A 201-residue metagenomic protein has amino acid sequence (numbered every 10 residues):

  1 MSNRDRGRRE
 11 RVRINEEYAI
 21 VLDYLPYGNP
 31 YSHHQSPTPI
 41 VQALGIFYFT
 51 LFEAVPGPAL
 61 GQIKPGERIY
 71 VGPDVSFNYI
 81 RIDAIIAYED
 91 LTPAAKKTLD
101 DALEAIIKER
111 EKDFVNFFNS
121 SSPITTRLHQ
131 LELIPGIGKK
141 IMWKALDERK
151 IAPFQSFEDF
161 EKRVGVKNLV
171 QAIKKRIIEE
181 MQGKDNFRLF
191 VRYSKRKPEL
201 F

Functional and structural regions predicted by a protein language model:
M1-I106, L200-F201: Structure-specific DNA junction-binding interface
A105-L133, D147-F201: C-terminal extensions
G138-K139: Small-residue hinge/turn detector
M142-A145: Conserved hydrophobic/aromatic packing and binding residues within compact polymer-binding modules
